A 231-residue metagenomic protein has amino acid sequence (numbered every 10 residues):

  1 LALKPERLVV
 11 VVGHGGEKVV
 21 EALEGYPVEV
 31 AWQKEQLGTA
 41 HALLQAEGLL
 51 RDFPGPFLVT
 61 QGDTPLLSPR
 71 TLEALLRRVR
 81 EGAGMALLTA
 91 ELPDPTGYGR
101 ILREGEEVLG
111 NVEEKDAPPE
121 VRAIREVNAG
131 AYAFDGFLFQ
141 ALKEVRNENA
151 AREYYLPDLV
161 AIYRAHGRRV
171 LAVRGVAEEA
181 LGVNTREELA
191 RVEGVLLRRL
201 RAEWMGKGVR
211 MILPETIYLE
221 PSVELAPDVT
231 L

Functional and structural regions predicted by a protein language model:
L1-R77: Conserved N-terminal catalytic core of the sugar/cofactor nucleotidyltransferase
V9-V10, L58-V59, M85-L88, A172: Structural beta-sheet core signal
E17, L67-A150, P157-L159, R174: Conserved core of the sugar-phosphate nucleotidyltransferase
A22, N111, A141-L142, V183 (+1 more regions): Residues that scaffold the ATP/ADP-binding catalytic core of kinase and kinase-like folds
V30-A31, N111, A172, M211: Generic preference for hydrophobic
F57-Q61, A141-K143, L171-G175: Short beta-strands and strand-loop turn motifs
N147, A151-L231: Left-handed beta-helix
